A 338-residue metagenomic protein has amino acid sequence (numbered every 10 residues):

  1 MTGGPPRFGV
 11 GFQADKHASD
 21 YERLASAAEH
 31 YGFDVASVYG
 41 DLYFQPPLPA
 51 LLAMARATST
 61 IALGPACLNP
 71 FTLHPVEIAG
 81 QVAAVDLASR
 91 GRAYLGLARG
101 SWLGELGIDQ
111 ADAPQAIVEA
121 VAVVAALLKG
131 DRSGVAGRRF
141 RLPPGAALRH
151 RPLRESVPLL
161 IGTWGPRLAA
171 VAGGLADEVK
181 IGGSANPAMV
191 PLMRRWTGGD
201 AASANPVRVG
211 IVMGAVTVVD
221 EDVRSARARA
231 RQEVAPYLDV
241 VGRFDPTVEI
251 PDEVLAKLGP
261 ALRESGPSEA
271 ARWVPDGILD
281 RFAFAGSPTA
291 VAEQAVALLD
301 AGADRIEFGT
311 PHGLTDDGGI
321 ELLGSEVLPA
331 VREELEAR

Functional and structural regions predicted by a protein language model:
M1-R338: Active-site-adjacent structural elements that line small-molecule/cofactor binding pockets in enzymes
